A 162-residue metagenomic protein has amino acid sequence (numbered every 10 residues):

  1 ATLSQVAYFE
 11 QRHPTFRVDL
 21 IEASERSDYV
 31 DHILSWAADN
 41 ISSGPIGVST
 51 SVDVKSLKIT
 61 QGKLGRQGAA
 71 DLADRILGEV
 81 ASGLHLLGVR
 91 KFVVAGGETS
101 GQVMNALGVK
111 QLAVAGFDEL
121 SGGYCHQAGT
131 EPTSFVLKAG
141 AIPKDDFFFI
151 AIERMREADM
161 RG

Functional and structural regions predicted by a protein language model:
A1-G162: Active-site catalytic microenvironments in core metabolic enzymes, especially phosphate/sugar-handling
